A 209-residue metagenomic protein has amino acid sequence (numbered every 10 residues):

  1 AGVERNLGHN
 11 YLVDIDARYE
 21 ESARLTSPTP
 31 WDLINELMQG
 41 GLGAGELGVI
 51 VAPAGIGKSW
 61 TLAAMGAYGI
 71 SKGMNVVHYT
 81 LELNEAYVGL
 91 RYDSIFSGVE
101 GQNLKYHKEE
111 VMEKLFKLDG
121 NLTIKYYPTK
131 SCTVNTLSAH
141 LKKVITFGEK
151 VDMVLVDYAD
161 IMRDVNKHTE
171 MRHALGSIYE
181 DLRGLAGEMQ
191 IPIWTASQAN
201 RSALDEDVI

Functional and structural regions predicted by a protein language model:
G2-V99, L122-T123: The Walker A/P-loop phosphate-binding site
Y68-K150, D164: Cytosolic-facing regulatory segments adjacent to core modules
L81, A159, Q198-A199: Short, ordered loop/turn segments at secondary-structure junctions
M153: Hydrophobic "anchor" residues on beta-strands that sit immediately upstream of conserved functional sites
R163-T169: Conserved ATPase-coupling elements of RecA-like P-loop NTPase cores
A174-A199: Substrate-engagement module of ASCE P-loop NTPases
S202-I209: Short, electropositive alpha-helical surface patch
